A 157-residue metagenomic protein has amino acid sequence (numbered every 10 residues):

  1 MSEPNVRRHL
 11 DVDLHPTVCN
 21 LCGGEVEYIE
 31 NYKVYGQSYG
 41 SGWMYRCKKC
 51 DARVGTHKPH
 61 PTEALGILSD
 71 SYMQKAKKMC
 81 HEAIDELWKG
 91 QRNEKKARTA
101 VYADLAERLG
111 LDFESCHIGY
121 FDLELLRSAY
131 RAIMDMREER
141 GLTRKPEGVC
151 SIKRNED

Functional and structural regions predicted by a protein language model:
M1-P61: N-terminal cysteine/histidine-rich coordination modules
N5, H9, G40, G66 (+4 more regions): Short, charged/polar micro-motifs that form catalytic or ligand-binding hotspots
H60-K95, T99: Extended interfacial segments that mediate partner engagement and assembly in macromolecular machines
G90, R108, M136-E139: Surface-exposed polar/charged interaction patches
N93, E114, E139-L142: Intrinsically disordered or highly flexible coil/loop and linker segments, enriched in small and charged/polar residues
K96-F121: Short, surface-exposed acidic
S115-D135: Chromatin/DNA-recognition segments of nuclear transcriptional regulators
R131-D157: Long C-terminal interaction/binding lobes of large macromolecular proteins
